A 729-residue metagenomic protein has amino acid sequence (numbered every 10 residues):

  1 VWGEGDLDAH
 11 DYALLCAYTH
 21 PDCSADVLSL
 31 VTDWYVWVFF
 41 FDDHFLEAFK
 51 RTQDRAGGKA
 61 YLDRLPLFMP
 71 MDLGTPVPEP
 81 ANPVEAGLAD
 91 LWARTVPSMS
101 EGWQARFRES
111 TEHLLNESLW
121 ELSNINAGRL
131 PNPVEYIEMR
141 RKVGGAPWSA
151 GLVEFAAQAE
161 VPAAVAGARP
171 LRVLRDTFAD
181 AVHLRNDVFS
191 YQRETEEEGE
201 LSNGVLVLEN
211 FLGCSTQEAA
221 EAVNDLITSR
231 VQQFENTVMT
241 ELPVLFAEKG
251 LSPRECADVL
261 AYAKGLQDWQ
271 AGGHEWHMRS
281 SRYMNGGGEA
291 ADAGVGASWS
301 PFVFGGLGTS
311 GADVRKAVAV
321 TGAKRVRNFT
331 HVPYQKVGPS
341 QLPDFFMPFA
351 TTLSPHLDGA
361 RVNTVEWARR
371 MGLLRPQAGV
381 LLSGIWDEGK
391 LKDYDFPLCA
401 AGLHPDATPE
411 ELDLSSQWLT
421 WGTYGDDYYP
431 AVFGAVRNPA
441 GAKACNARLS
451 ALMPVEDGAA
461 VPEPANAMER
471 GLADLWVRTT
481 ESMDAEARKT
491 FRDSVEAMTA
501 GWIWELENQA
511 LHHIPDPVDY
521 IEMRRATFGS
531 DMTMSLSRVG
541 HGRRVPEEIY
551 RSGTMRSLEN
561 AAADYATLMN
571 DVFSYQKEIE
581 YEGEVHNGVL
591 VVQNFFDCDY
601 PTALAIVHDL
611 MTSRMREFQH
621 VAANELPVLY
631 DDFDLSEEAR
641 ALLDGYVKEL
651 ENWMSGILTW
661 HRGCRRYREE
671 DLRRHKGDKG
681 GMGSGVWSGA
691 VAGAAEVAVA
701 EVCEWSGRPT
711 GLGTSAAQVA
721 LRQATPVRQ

Functional and structural regions predicted by a protein language model:
V1-Q729: Alpha-helical, largely C-terminal catalytic domains that coordinate divalent metal ions via clustered Asp/Glu/His
